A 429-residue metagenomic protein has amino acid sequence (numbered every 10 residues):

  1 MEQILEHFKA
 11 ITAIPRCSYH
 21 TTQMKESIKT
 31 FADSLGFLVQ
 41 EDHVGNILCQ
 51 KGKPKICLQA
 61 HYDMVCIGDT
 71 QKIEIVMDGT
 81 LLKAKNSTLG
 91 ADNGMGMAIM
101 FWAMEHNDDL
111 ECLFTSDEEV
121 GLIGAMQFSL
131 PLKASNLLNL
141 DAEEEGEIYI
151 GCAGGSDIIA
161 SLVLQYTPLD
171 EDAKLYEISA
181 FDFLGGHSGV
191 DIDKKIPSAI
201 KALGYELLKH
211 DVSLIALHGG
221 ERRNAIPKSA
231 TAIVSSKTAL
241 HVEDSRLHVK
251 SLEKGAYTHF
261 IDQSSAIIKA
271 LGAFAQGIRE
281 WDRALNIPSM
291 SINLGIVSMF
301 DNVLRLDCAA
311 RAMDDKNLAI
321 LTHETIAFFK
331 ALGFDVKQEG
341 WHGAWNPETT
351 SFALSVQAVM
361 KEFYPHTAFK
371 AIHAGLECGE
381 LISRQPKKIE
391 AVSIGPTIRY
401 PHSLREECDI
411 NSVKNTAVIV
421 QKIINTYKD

Functional and structural regions predicted by a protein language model:
M1-Y19, G185, Q338-G340: N-terminal capping segment at the start of a domain
R16, I196-H210, S265-E280, A319-K330 (+2 more regions): His/Asp/Glu-rich mid-to-C-terminal helical/loop segments that flank catalytic regions of hydrolases
C17-P54, K370: A non-catalytic alpha/beta surface segment that caps or lines the substrate-entry region of metallo-dependent hydrolase
Q50-T88: Catalytic-core environment of secreted peptidases
L58, G79-G121, L175-D182, H187-H210 (+3 more regions): Alpha-helical metal-binding/catalytic segments enriched in His/Glu/Asp
A60, G68, S291, G295-L304 (+2 more regions): Zn-dependent metallopeptidase/amidohydrolase metal-coordination segment
N93-T167, S213-H218, R279-D282, N286 (+1 more regions): Acidic/histidine-rich catalytic neighborhood of metal-dependent amide-processing enzymes
D193, A199, R223-E280: A conserved active-site cap/scaffold subdomain adjacent to cofactor or substrate pockets
